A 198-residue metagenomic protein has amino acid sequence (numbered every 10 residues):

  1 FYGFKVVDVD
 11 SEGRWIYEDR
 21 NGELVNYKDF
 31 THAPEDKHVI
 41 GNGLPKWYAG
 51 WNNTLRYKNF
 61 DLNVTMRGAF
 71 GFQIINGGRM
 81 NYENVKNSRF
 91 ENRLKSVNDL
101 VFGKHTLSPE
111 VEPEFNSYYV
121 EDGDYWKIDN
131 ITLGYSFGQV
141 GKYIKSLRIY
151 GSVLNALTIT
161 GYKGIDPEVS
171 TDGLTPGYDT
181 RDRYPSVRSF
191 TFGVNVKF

Functional and structural regions predicted by a protein language model:
F1-D10, V111-P113, T160-F198: C-terminal beta-signal and terminal closure region of outer-membrane beta-barrel proteins
F1-N63, T106-G123, I128-N130, G134-Q139: Outer-membrane beta-barrel transmembrane strand signature
V9, A69-L154: Extracytoplasmic gating/loop element in the C-terminal half of outer-membrane beta-barrel translocons and assembly
W15-I16, G71-G77, N87-S88, T158-P167: Outer-membrane beta-barrel proteins
E23-T31, E83-V97, D166-T180: Surface-exposed loop/turn segments flanking beta-strands in extracellular/periplasmic regions
W47, K58-F60, Y143-L147, R188-F190: Outer-envelope beta-barrel architecture signal
R56, R67-A69, S152-A156, K197: Outer-membrane beta-barrel pore domains and translocons
V64, I149-G151, V194: Membrane-embedded beta-strand positions of outer-membrane beta-barrel proteins
